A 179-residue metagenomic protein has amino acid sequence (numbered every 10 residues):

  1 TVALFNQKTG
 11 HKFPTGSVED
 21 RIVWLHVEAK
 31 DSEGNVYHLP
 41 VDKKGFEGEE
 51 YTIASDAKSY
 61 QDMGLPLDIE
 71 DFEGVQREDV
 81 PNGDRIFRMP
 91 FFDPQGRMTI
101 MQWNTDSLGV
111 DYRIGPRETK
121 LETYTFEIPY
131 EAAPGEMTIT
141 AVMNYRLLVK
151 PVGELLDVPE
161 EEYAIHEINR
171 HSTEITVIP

Functional and structural regions predicted by a protein language model:
T1-P179: Short, conserved sequence motifs used for protein processing/export or organelle targeting and for catalysis
